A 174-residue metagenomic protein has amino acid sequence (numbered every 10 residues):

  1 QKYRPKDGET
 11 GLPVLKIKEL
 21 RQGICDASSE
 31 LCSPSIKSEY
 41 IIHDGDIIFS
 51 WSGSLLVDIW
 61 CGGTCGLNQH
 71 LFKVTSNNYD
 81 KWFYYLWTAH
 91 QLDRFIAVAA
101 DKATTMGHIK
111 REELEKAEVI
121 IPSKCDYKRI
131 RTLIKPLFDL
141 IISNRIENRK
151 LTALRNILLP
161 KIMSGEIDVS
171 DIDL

Functional and structural regions predicted by a protein language model:
Q1-P5, G11-D44, G66-L67: Sequence-specific dsDNA recognition surfaces
K2-R4, K16-K18, K73, K110-R111 (+3 more regions): Basic side chains
G8-G11, G23-C25, S50, A117-E118 (+2 more regions): Enrichment for repetitive, rod-forming helical segments
K16-I17, S35-D93, A99-T104, K110-R111: A short beta-sheet element
D26-A27, C61, R131: Short conserved micro-motifs at the rims of enzyme active sites and ligand-binding pockets
C32-S35, V74, F138-I142: Short, contiguous acidic/charged loop-to-helix segments that flank catalytic cores in large enzymes
Y79, L86, H90-R94, A100-A103 (+1 more regions): Amphipathic alpha-helical coiled-coil/heptad-repeat segments
